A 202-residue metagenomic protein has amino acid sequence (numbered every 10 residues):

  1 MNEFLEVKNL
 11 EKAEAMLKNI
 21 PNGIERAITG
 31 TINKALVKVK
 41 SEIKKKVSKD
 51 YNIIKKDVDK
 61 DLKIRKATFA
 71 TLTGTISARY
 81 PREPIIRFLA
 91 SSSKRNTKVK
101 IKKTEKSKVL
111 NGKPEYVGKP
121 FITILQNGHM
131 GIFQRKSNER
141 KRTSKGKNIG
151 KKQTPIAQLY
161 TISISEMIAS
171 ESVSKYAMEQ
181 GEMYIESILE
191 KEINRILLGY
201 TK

Functional and structural regions predicted by a protein language model:
M1-K202: Short, Lys/Arg-rich flexible segments
